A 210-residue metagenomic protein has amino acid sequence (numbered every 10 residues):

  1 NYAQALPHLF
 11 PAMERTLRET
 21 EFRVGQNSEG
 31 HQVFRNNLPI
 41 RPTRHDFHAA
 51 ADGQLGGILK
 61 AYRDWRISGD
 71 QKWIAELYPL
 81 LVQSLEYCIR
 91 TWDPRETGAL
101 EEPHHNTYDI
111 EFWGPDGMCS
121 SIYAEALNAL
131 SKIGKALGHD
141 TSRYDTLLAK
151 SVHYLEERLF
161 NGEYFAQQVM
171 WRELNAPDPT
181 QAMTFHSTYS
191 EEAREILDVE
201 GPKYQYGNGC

Functional and structural regions predicted by a protein language model:
N1-R90, E101-H105, E195-C210: Substrate-binding groove/exosite segments of carbohydrate-active enzymes
W92-M118, I122-C210: Catalytic cores of carbohydrate-active enzymes
